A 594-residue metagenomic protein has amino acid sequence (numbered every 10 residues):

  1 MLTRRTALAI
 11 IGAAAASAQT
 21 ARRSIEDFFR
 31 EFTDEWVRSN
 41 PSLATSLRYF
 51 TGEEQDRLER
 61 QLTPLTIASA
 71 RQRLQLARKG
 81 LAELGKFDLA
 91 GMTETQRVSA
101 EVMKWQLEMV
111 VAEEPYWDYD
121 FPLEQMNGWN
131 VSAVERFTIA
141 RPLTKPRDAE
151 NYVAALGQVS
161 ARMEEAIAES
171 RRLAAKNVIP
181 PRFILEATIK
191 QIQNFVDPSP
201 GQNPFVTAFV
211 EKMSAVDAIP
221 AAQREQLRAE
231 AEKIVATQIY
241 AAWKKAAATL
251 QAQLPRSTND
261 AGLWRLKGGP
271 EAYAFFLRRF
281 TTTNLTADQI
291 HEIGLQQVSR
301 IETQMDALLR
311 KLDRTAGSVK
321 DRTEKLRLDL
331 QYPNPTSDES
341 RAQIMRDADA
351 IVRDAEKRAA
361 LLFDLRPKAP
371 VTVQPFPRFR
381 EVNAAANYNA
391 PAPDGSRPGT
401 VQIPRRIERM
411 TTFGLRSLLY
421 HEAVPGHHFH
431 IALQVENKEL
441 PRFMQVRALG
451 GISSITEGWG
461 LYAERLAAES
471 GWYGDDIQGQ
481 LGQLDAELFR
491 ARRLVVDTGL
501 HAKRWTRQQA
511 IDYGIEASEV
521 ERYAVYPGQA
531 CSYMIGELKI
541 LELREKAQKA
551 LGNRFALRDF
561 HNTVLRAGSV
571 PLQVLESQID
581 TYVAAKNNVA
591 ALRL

Functional and structural regions predicted by a protein language model:
M1-L2: Secretory targeting signals
R5-Q19: N-terminal export signals
A18-L594: N-terminal maturation segment of proteins
